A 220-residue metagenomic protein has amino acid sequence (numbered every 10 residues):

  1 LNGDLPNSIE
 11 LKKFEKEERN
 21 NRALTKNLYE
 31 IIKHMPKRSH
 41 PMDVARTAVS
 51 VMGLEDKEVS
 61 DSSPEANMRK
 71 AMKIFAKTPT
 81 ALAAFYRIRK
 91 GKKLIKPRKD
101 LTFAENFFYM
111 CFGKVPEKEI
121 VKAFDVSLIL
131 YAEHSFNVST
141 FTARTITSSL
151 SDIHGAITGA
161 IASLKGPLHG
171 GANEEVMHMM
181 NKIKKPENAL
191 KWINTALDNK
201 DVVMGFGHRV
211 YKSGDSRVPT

Functional and structural regions predicted by a protein language model:
L1-T220: Hydrophobic alpha-helical bundle cores within soluble ligand-binding/oligomerization subdomains
